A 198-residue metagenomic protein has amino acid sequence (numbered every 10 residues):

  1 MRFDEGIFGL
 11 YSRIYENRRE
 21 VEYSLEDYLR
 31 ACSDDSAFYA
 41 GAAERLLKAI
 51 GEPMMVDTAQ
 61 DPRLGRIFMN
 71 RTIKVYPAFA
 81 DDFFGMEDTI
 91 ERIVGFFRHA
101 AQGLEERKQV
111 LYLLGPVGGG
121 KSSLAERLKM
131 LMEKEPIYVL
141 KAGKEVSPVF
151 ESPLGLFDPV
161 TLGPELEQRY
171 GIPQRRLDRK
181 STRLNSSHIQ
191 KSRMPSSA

Functional and structural regions predicted by a protein language model:
M1-D57: N-terminal accessory segments that target, anchor, or regulate ATP-driven/P-loop NTPase machines and associated
F38-R183, S187, R193, A198: Conserved ASCE/P-loop NTPase catalytic core
